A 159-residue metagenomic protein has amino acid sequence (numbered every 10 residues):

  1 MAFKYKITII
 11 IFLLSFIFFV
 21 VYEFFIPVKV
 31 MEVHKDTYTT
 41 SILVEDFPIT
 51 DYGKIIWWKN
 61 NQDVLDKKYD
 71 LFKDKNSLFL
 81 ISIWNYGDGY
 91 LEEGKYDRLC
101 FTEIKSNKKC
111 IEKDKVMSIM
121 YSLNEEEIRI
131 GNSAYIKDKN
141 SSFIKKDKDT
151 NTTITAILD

Functional and structural regions predicted by a protein language model:
M1-K6, D159: Short, Lys/Arg-enriched, disordered terminal segments
K4-I26: Hydrophobic membrane-insertion alpha-helices, especially the h-region of bacterial N-terminal signal peptides
I26-I42: Alpha-helical transmembrane signal-anchor/signal-peptide segments
E45-Y121: Mature extracytoplasmic domains of secretory-pathway proteins
Y90-D159: Non-cytosolic head/periplasmic domains of membrane-anchored proteins
